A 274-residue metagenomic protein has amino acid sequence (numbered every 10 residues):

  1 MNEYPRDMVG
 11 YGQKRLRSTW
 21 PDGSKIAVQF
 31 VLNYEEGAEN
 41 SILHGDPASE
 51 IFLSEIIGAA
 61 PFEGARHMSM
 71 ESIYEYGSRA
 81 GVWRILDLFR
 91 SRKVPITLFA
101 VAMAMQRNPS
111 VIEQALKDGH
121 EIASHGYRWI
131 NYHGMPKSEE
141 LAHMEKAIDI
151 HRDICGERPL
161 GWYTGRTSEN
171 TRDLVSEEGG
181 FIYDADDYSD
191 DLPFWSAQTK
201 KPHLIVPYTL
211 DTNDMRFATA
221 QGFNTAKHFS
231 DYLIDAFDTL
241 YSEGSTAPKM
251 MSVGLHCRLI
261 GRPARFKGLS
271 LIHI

Functional and structural regions predicted by a protein language model:
N2-L204, S230-V253, L259-I272: Catalytic alpha-helical scaffold of carbohydrate-active enzymes acting on polysaccharides/glycoconjugates
P207-T239: A conserved mid-domain beta-alpha-beta active-site/ligand-binding segment of alpha/beta enzyme cores
